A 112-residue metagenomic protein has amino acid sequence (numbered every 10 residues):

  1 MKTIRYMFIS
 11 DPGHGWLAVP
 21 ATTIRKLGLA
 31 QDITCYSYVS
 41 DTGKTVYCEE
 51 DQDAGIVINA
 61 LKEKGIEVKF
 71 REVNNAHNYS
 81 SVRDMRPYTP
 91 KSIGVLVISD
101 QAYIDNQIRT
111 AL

Functional and structural regions predicted by a protein language model:
K2-H14, D32-Y36, H77-S92: Acidic/histidine-enriched, beta-strand-rich ligand/metal-binding domains
R5-D11, V19, E49-Q52: A preference for well-ordered globular domain cores that mediate specific macromolecular interactions or catalysis
H14-D41: A short, structured beta-strand/loop element
A18, C35-S37, V46, V68 (+1 more regions): Hydrophobic transmembrane signal anchors and adjacent membrane-proximal interface regions, especially in viral
S40-E50: A short, exposed loop/beta-hairpin motif centered on an aromatic-Gly-Thr core
D51-I104: Short, compact, well-ordered microdomains
T110-L112: Non-Sec secretion/translocation targeting segments of pathogen effectors
